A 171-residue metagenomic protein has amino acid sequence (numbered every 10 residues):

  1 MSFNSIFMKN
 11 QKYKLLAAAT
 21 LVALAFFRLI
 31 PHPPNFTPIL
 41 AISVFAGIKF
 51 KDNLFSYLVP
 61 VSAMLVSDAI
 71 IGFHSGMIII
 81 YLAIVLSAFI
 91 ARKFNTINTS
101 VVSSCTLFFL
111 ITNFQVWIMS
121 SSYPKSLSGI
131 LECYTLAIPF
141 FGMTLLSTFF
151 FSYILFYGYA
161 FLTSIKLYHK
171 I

Functional and structural regions predicted by a protein language model:
S2-I48, F55: Hydrophobic transmembrane alpha-helices
F3, Q11, K49-L54, V59-S62 (+3 more regions): Mature catalytic domains of secreted/periplasmic carbohydrate-active enzymes
K14-A19, L54-L58, I78-L82, N98-S103 (+2 more regions): Hydrophobic alpha-helical transmembrane segments
T20, L40-V44, I80-A88, F149-S152: Alpha-helical transmembrane segments of multi-pass membrane proteins
T20-L21, S56-S67, T99-F109, I171: Central hydrophobic cores of alpha-helical transmembrane segments in multi-pass integral membrane proteins
F26-F27, A46-K51, F89-N95, G158-K166: Structural signal for the C-terminal ends of transmembrane alpha-helices and the immediately following loop
F26-T37, V61-K93: Interfacial aromatic-anchored transmembrane helix boundaries in multi-pass membrane proteins
I97-I171: Membrane-embedded alpha-helical hairpins and interfacial helices in multi-pass inner-membrane proteins
